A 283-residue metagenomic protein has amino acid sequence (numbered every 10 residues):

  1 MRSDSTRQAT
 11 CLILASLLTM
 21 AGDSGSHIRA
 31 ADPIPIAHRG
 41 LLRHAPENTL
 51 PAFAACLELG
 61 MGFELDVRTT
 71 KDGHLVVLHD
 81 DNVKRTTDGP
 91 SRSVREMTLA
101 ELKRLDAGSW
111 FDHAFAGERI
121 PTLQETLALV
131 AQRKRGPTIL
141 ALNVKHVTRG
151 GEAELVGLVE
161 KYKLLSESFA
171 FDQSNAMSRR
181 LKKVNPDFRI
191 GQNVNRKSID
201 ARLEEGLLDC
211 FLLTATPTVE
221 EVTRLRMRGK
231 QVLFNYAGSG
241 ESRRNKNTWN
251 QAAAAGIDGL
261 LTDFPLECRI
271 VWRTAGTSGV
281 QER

Functional and structural regions predicted by a protein language model:
M1-L12: Bacterial N-terminal signal peptides that target proteins for export
G25-R43, G108-S109, A114-E118: Long, acidic (Asp/Glu-rich), low-complexity accessory segments flanking structured domains
R29, L127-R135, V156-K163, L181-N185 (+3 more regions): Acidic (Asp/Glu)-rich catalytic clusters
P35-A37, F63-L65, L140-L142, S168-F171 (+4 more regions): Hydrophobic faces of well-ordered beta-strands that scaffold small-molecule active sites in alpha/beta enzyme cores
H38, C56, D66, L102 (+5 more regions): Conserved, mostly hydrophobic/aromatic
A52-T69, E205-F211: Catalytic domains of carbohydrate-active enzymes, especially glycoside hydrolases
H79-F188: Metal-dependent phosphodiesterase/phospholipase catalytic core, i.e., the His/Asp/Glu-rich active-site region
G191-R283: C-terminal active-site rim and adjoining tail of enzyme catalytic domains
